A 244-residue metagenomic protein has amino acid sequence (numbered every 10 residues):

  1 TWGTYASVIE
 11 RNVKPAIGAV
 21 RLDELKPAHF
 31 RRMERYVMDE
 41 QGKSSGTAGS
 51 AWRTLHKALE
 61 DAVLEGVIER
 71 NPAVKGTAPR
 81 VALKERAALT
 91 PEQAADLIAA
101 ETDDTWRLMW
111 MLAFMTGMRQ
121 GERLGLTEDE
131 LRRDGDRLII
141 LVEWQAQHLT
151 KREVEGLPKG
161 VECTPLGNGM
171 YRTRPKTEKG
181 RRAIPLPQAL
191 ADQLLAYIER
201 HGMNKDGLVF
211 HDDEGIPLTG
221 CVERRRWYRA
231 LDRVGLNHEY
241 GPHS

Functional and structural regions predicted by a protein language model:
T1-V67, L83, I216-V222, G235-S244: N-terminal core-binding DNA-recognition domain of tyrosine site-specific recombinases/integrases
T4, R32, S50, K75 (+2 more regions): Short, solvent-exposed alpha-helical surface patches in well-structured domains
V8, H29, S50-T54, Q93 (+4 more regions): Charged catalytic carboxylate motif
V13, F30, L55-A58, G66 (+8 more regions): Conserved hydrophobic/aromatic pocket- or pore-lining residues that grip, position, or stack substrates in active sites
Q41, S45, D96-W106, T116 (+4 more regions): Short, basic (Lys/Arg/His-rich) helix/loop patches that form interaction surfaces in the mid-to-C-terminal regions
S45-A51, L64, I68-L126, R133-R137 (+5 more regions): Basic, Lys/Arg- and aromatic-enriched nucleic-acid-binding interface segment
E130-I139, N237-E239: Short, polar N-cap/turn motifs at the start of nucleic acid-interacting alpha helices
I139-L141, H148-P165, R172-L195, D206-Y228: C-terminal catalytic core of Y-nucleophile DNA break-rejoin enzymes
